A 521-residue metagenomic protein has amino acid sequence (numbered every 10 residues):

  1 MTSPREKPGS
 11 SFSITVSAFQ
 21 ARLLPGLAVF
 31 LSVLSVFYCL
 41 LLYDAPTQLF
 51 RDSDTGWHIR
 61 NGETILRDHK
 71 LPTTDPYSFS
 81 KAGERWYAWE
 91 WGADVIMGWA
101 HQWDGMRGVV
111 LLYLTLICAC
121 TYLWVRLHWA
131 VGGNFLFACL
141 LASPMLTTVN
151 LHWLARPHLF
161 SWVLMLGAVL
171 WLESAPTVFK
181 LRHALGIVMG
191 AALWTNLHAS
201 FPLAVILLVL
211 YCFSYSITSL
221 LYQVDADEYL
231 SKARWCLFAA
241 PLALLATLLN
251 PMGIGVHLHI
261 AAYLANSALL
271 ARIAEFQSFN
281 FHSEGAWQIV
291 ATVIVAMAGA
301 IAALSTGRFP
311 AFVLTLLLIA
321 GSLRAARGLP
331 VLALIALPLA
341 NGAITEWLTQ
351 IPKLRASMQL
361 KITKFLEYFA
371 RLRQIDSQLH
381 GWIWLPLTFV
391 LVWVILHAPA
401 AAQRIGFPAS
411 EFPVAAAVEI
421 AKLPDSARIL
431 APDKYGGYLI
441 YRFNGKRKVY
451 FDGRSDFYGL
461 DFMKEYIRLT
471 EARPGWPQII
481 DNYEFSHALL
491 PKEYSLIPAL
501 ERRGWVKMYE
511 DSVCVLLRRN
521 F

Functional and structural regions predicted by a protein language model:
L111-V131: Transmembrane-helix motifs of polytopic, lipid-linked glycan transferases
L123, M145-T148, F160-T177, L208-S216 (+1 more regions): Specific aromatic-rich, kink-prone transmembrane helix
W124-T147: Transmembrane-helix signature of polytopic, membrane-embedded enzymes that assemble or transfer cell-envelope glycans
M145-V149, H183-A199, L242-T247, L316-S322: Membrane-interface alpha helices of multi-pass inner-membrane proteins
S174-A192, R234-F238, F312-L314: Short hydrophobic alpha-helices at membrane interfaces in multi-pass membrane enzymes
A199-A302, L339: Transmembrane catalytic cores of multi-pass membrane glycosyltransferases and polysaccharide-assembly enzymes
K353-K422, K434-G436, F443, S455 (+1 more regions): Membrane-proximal, lumen/periplasm-facing interface regions of secretory-pathway glyco- and lipid-modifying enzymes
A421-L460, S486-K492, L517: Short periplasmic/luminal acceptor-recognition loop of GT-C membrane glycosyltransferases, typified by
